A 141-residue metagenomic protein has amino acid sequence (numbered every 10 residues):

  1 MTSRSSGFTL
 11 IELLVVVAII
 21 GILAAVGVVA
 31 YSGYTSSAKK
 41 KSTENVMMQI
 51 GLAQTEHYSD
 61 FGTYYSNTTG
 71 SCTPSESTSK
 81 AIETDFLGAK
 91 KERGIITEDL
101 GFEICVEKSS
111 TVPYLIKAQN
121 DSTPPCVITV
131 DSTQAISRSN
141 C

Functional and structural regions predicted by a protein language model:
T2, S37-K39, L115-A118: Generic N-terminal leader/processing signal
T2-Y31, T35: N-terminal single-pass transmembrane signal-anchor helix
S36-E76: Conserved hydrophobic/amphipathic alpha-helical signal-anchor segments
S59-C141: Periplasmic/extracellular, small/polar-rich flexible segments of pilin-like filament-forming proteins
